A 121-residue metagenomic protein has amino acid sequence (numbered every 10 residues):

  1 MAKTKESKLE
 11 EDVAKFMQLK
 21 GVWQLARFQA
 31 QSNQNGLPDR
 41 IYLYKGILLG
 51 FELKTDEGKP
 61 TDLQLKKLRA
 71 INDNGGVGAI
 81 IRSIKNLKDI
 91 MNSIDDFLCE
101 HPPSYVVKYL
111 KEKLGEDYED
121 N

Functional and structural regions predicted by a protein language model:
M1-N121: Catalytic phosphate/metal-binding cores of nucleic-acid and nucleotide-processing enzymes, i.e., regions that mediate
